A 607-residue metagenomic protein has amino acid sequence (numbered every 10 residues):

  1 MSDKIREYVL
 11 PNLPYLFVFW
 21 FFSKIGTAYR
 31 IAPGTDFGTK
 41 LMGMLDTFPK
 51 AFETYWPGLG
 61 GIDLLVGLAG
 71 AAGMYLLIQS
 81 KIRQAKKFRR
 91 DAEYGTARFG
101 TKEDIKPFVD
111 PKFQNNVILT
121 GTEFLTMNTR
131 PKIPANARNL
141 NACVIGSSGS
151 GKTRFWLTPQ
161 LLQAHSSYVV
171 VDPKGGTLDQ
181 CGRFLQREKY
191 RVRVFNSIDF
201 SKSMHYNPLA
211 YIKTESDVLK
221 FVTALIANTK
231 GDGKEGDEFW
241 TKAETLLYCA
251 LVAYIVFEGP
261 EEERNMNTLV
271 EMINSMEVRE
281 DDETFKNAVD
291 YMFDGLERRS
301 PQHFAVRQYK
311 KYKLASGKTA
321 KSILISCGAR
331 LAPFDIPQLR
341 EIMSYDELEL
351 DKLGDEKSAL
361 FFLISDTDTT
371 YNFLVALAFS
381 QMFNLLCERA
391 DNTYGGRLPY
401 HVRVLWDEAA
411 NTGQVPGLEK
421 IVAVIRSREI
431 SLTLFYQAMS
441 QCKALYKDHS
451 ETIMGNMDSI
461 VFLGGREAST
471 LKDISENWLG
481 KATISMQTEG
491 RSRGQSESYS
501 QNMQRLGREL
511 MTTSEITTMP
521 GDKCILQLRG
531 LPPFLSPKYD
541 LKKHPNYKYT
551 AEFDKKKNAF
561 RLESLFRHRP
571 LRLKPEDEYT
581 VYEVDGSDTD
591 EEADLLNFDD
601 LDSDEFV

Functional and structural regions predicted by a protein language model:
M1-S150, R154-L157, S201, R491 (+2 more regions): Basic- and hydrophobic-enriched, low-structure N-terminal and domain-boundary segments that flank ATP-binding catalytic
I5, K24-T27, R138-I430, L445 (+4 more regions): P-loop NTPase motor domains
L13-T39, E93-T120, S167, V171 (+8 more regions): A broadly tuned "polar low-complexity/structure-edge" signature
F48, F52-Y55, I62-N116, E215-L225 (+4 more regions): Short alpha-helical interface patches
E93-A97, F124, N136, L140-N141 (+6 more regions): General secondary-structure edge motif
T101-F108, T122-P134, R154-F155, T319-I325 (+6 more regions): A broad, low-specificity signal for short, low-complexity segments enriched in glycine/proline and polar/charged
V422-I525: Conserved ATP-driven motor cores of ASCE-family P-loop NTPases powering translocation/secretion/packaging/pilus
